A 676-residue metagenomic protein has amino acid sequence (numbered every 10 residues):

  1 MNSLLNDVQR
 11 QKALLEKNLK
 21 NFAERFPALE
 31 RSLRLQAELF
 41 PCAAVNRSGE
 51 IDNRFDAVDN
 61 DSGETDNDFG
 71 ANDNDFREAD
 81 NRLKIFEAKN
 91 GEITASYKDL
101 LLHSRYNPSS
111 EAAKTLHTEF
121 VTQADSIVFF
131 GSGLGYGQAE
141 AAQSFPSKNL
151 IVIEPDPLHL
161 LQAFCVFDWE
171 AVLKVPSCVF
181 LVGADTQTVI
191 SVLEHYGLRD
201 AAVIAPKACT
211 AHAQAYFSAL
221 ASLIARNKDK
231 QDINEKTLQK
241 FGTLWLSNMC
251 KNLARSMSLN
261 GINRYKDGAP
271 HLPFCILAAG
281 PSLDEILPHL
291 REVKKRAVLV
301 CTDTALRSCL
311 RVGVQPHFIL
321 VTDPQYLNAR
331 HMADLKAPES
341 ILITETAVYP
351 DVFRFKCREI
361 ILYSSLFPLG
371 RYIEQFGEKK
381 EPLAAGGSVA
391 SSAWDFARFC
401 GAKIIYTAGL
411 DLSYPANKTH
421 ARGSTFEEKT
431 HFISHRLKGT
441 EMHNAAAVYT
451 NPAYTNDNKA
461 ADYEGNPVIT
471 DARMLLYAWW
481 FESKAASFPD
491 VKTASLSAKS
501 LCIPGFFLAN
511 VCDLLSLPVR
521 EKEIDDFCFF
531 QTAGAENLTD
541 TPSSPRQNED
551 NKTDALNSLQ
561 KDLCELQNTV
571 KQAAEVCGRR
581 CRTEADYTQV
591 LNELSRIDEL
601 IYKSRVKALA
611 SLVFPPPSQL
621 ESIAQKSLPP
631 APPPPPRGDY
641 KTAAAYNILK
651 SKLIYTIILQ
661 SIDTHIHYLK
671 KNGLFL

Functional and structural regions predicted by a protein language model:
N2-C42, N46, N81, A124 (+2 more regions): The AdoMet/dcAdoMet-binding core of the Class I SAM-like
N2-N53, D73-S126, L134-E140, W245-I262: Class I S-adenosylmethionine
P41-R82, F527-D554: Intrinsically disordered, low-complexity terminal tails and inter-domain linkers enriched for S/T/G/P/D/E
I151-P157, D303, L320-D323: Conserved acidic E/D residue at the C-terminus of a beta-strand in Rossmann-like folds
L160, F164-G242, L310-A402, K626 (+1 more regions): Acidic/Gly/His-enriched mid-domain segments of enzyme catalytic cores or analogous surface patches that mediate
W169-P176, L320-Y326, A333-E339, R422-H443 (+1 more regions): Acidic, Ser/Thr-rich peripheral helices and adjacent loops at domain boundaries
G387, L437-A498: Polyanion-binding loop/helix "lid" in catalytic or ligand-binding cores
L475, W480, A485-L676: Long, compositionally biased charged/polar accessory segments in the mid-to-C-terminal portions of proteins
